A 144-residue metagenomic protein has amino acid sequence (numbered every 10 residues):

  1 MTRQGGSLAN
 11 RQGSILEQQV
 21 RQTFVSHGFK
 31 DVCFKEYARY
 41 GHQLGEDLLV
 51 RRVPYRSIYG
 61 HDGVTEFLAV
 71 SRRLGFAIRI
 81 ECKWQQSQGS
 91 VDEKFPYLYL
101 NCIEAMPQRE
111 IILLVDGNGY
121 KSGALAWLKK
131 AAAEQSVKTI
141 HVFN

Functional and structural regions predicted by a protein language model:
M1-D47: Interdomain/boundary linker segments immediately adjacent to catalytic/signaling cores
N10, P54-S57, Q88: Short, surface-exposed loop/turn motifs that are enriched in glycine and acidic residues and include a nearby proline
I15, Q19, D62, S90-E93 (+1 more regions): Short, well-structured alpha-helical interface segments that form or flank functional binding sites
F29, P107, A133-V137: Residue-level recognition of short, structured coil/turn motifs that connect secondary structure elements
C33-L74: Active-site metal-binding core of divalent-cation-utilizing nuclease and nuclease-like domains
K35-A38, D116-G117, N144: Acidic carboxylate-rich catalytic motifs and surrounding loops in phosphoryl-/glycosyl-chemistry enzymes
G75-I78, K83-A132: Catalytic cores of nucleic-acid endonucleases
K129-N144: Charged, structured surface patches that assemble and position nucleic-acid processing machinery
